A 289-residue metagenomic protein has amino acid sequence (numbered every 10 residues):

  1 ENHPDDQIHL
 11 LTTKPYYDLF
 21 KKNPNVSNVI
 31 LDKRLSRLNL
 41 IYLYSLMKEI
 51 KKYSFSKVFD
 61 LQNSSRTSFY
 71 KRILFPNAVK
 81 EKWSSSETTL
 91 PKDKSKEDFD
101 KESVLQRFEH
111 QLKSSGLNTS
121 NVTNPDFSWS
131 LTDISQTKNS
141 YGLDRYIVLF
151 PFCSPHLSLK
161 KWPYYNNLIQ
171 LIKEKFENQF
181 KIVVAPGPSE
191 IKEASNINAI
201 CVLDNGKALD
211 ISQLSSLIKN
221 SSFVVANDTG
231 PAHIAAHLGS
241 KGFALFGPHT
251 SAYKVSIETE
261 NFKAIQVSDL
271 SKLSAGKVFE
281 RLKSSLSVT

Functional and structural regions predicted by a protein language model:
E1-L10, Y44: N-proximal accessory regions
Q7-N39, A199-L203: Conserved nucleotide-sugar phosphate-binding/catalytic loop shared by glycosyltransferases and other
L11-T13, L61, F150, N227: Replace "coordinates the UDP/GDP/TDP-sugar" with "coordinates nucleotide-activated sugar donors
I30-D126, L143-P151, P155, H249-A252 (+2 more regions): Conserved nucleotide-diphosphate donor binding/catalytic pocket of glycan-assembly enzymes
S85, D204, H233-T289: Nucleotide-sugar donor-binding patch of glycosyltransferase catalytic domains
D126-E193: Active-site donor-nucleotide binding/catalytic segment of nucleotide-sugar enzymes
Y164-F243, G247-T250: Donor-binding and catalytic core of enzymes assembling or modifying cell-surface/extracellular glycoconjugates
